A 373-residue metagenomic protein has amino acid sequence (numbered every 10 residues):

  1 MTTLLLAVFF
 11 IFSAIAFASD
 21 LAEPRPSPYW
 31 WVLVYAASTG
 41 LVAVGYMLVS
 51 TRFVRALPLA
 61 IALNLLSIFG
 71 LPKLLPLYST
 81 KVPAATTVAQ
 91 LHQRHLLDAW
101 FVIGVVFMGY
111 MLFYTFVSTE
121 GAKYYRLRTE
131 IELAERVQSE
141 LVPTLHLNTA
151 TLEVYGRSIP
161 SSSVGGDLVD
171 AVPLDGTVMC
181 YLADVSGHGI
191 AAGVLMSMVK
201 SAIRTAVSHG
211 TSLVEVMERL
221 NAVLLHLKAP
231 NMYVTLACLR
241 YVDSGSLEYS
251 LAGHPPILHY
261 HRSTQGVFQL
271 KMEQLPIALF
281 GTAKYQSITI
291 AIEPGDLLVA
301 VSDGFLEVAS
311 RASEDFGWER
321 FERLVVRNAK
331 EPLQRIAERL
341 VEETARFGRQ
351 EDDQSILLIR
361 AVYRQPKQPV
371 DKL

Functional and structural regions predicted by a protein language model:
M1, A7-S13, I288, E293-A300 (+1 more regions): C-terminal catalytic subdomain
M1-Y114: Alpha-helical transmembrane segments and their helix-membrane boundary motifs
D20, P26-Y35, L112, H254 (+4 more regions): Intrinsic structural disorder
V106-M111, A192-L195, E293-D296, R311-E314: Short hydrophobic/aromatic-rich motifs at helix boundaries and adjacent loops
F107, Y114-S118, T151-L152, K200 (+2 more regions): General secondary-structure edge motif
S118-V299, R346-L373: … and, occasionally, acidic/histidine-rich disordered N-termini of signaling adaptors
